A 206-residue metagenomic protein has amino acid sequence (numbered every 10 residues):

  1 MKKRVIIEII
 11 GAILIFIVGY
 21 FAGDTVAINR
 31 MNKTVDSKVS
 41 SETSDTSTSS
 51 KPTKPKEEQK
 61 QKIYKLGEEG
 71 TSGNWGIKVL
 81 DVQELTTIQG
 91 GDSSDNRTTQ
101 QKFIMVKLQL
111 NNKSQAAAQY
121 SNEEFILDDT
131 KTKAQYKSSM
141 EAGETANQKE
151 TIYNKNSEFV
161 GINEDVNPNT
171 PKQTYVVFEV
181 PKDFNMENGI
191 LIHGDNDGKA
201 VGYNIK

Functional and structural regions predicted by a protein language model:
K2-K206: Conserved functional micro-motifs across diverse proteins
